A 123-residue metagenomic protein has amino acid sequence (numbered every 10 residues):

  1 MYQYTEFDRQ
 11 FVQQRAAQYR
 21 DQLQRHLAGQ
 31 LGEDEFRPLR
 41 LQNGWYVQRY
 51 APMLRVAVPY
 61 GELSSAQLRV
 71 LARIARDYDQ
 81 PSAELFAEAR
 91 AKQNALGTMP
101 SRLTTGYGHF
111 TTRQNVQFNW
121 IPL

Functional and structural regions predicted by a protein language model:
M1-L123: Feature of Fe-S/electron-transfer and energy-metabolism proteins that preferentially highlights extended coupling
